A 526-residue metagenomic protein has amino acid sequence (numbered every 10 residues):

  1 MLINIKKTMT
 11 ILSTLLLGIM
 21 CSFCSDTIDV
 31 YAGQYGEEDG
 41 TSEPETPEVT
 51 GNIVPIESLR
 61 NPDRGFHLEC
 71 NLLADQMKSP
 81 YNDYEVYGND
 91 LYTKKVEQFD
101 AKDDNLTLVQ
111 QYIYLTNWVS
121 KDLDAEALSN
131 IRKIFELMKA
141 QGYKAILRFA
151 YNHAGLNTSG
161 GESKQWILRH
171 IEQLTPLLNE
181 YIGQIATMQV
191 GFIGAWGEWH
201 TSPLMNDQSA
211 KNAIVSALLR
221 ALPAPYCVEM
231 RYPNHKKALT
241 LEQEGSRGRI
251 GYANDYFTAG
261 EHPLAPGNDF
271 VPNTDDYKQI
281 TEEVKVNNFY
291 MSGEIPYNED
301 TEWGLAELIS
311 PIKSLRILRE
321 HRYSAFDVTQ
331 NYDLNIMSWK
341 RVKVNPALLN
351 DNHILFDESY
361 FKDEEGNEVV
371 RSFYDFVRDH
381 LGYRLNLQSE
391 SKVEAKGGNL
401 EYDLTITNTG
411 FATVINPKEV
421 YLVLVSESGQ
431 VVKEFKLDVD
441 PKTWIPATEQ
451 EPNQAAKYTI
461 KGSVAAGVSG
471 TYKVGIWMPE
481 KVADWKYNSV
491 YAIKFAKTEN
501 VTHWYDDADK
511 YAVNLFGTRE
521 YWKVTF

Functional and structural regions predicted by a protein language model:
C21-T50: Bacterial Sec-dependent N-terminal signal peptides
G40-T107, Y112: Boundary/entry segment of secreted carbohydrate-active catalytic domains
L91-N152, Q165: Aromatic-lined substrate-binding rim segments of carbohydrate-active enzymes
A127-Q141, G161-T187, S209-A221: An active-site-proximal structural segment forming one wall of the substrate-binding cleft that immediately precedes
I146-L156, L174-D207: Active-site groove signature of glycoside hydrolases
T187-G194, E198, S202-N345: Catalytic-core regions of glycoside hydrolase
L315-E390: Catalytic cores of secreted or luminal carbohydrate-active enzymes
D375-F526: Extracellular/luminal regions of secreted and cell-surface proteins that mediate adhesion/ECM remodeling
